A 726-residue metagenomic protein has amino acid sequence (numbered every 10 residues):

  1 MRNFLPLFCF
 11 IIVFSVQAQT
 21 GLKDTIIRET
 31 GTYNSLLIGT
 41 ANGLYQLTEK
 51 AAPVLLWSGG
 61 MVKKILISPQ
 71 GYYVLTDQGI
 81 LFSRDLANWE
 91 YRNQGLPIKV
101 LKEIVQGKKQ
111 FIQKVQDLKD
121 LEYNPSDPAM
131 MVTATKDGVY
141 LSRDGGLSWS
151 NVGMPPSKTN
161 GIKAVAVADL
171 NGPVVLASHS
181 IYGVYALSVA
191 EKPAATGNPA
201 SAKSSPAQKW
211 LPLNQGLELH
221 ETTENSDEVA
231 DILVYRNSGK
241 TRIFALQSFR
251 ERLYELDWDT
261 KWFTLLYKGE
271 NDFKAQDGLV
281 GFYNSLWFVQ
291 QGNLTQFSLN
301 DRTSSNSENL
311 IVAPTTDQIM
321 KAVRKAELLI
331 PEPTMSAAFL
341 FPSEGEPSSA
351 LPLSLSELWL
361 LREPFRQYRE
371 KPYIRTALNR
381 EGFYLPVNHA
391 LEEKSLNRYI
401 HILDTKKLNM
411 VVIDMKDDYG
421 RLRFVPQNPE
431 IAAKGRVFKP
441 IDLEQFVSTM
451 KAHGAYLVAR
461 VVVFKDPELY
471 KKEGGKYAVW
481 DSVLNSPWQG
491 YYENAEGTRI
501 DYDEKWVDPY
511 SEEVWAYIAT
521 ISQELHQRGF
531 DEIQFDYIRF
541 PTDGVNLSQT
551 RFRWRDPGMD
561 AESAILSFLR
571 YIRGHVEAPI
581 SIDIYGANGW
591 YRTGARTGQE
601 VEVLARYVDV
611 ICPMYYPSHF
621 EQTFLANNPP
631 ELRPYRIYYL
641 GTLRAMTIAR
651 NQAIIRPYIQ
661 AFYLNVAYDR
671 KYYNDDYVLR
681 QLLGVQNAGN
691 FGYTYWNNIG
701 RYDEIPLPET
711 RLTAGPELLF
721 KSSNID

Functional and structural regions predicted by a protein language model:
Q19-Y33, V54-P69, N93-S126, G153-L170 (+4 more regions): Short coil-to-beta transitions that initiate beta-strands within beta-rich domains
A41-Y45, D77-L81, A87, D137-Y140 (+6 more regions): Loop/turn residues immediately N-terminal
L47, S83, S142-R143, A186-A190 (+2 more regions): Conserved Ser/Thr-centered positions that define the repeating blades of beta-propeller domains
T334, F341-S343, P347-S348, S356 (+5 more regions): Substrate-binding cleft of secreted/luminal carbohydrate-active enzymes
K371-L391, F464-E524: Active-site-adjacent "subsite" loops/lids of carbohydrate-active enzymes
N397-G420, Q527-E532, V610, A688-F691: Catalytic domains of carbohydrate-active enzymes, especially glycoside hydrolases
K406-P440: Aromatic-lined carbohydrate-binding/catalytic grooves of carbohydrate-active enzymes
R553-V666, L712: Glycoside hydrolase catalytic-domain groove-lining segments
